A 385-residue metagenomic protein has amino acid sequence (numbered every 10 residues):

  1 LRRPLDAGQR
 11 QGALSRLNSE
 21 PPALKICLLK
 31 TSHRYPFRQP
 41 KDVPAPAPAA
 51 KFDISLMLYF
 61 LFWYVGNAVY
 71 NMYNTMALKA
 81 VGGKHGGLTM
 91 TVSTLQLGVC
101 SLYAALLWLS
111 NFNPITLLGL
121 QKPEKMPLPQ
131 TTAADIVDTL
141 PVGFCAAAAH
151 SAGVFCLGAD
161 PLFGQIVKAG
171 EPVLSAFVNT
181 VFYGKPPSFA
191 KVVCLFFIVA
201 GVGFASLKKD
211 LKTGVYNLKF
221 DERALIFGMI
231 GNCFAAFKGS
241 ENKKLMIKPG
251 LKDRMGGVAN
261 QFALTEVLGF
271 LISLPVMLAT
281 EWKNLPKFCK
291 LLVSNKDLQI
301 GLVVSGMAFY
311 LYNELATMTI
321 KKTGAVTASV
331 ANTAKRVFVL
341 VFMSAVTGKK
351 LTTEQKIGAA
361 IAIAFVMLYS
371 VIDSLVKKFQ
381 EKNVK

Functional and structural regions predicted by a protein language model:
L5-R10, S15-K385: Polytopic endomembrane small-metabolite transporters, centered on the Drug/Metabolite Transporter
